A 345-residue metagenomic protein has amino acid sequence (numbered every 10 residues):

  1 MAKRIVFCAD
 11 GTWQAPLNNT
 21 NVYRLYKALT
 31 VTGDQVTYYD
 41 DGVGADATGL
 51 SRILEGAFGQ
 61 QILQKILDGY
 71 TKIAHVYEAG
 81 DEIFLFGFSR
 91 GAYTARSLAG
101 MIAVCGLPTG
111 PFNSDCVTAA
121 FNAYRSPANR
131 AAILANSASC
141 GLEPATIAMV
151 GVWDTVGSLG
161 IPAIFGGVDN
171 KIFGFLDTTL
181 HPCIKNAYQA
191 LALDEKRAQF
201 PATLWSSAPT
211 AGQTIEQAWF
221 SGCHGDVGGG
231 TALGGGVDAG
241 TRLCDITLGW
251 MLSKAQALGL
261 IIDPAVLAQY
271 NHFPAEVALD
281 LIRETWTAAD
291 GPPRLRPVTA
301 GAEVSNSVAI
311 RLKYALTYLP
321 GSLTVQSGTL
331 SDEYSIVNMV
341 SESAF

Functional and structural regions predicted by a protein language model:
M1-F345: Active-site- or binding-pocket-proximal scaffold segments within functional domains
